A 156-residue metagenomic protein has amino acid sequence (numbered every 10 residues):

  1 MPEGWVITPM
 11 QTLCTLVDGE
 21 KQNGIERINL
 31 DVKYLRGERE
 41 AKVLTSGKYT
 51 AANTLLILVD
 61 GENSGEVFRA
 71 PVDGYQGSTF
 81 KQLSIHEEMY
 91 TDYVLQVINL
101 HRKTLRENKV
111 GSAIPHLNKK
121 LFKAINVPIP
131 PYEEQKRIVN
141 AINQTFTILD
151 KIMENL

Functional and structural regions predicted by a protein language model:
M1-E20, D31, L35, P128 (+1 more regions): Non-catalytic DNA-recognition/assembly elements of restriction-modification systems
P9-T15, E20, F68-D73, K81-I129 (+1 more regions): Basic, amphipathic alpha-helical recognition segments used for DNA target recognition
D18-N29, K42-V43, G65-V72: Short N-terminal helix-initiation segments at or just after the protein's N-terminus
N23-D31, K109-G111, E154: Short coil/turn segments at secondary-structure boundaries
G24-I25, T50-N53, L121: Short, well-ordered loop/turn elements at secondary-structure boundaries
K33-E38, S46-N99: A short beta-sheet element
V43-L44, G111: Short, solvent-exposed loop/turn positions at domain surfaces that link secondary-structure elements or cap domain
G61, K119-F122, N143: ATP/adenylate-binding site constellation spanning eukaryotic-like Ser/Thr protein kinases, ABC-transporter
